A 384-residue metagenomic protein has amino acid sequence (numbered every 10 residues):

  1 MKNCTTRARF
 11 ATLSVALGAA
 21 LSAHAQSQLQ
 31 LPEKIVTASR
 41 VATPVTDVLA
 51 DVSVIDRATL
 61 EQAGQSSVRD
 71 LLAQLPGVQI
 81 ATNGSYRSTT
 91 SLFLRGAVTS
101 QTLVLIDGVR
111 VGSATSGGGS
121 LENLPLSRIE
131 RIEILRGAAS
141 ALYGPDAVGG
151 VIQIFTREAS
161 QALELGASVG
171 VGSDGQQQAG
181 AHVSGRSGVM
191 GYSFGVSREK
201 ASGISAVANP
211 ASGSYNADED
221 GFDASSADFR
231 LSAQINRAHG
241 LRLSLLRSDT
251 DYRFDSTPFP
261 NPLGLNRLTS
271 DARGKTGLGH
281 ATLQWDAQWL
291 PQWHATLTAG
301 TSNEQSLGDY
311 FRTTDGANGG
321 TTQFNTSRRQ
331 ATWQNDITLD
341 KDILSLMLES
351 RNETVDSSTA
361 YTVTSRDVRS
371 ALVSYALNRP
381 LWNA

Functional and structural regions predicted by a protein language model:
M1-L75, A233-Q234: N-terminal Sec signal peptide and the immediately downstream disordered periplasmic leader that contains the TonB box
V41-T43, T99, V111, R157 (+7 more regions): Structural signature of outer-membrane beta-barrel domains
V52, L60, L72, I132-I134 (+2 more regions): Non-catalytic regulatory/gating segments with a bias toward low-complexity or hydrophobic composition
R69, A73-V109, S113, E130: Extracytoplasmic beta-strand/coil segments of soluble accessory domains associated with Gram-negative outer-membrane
V109-R136: Short acidic/polar hinge/loop motifs at secondary-structure boundaries that mediate gating or recognition
L121-N123, V171-S173, S184-R186, G213-D223 (+3 more regions): Replace "Gram-negative outer membrane beta-barrel proteins" with "bacterial and organellar outer membrane beta-barrel
A141, Q153, S160-A162, G166-G170 (+1 more regions): Periplasmic-side early beta-strands and strand-to-turn transitions of outer-membrane beta-barrels
S232-T250, G274-A384: Face-selective signature of the C-terminal outer-membrane beta-barrel domain
